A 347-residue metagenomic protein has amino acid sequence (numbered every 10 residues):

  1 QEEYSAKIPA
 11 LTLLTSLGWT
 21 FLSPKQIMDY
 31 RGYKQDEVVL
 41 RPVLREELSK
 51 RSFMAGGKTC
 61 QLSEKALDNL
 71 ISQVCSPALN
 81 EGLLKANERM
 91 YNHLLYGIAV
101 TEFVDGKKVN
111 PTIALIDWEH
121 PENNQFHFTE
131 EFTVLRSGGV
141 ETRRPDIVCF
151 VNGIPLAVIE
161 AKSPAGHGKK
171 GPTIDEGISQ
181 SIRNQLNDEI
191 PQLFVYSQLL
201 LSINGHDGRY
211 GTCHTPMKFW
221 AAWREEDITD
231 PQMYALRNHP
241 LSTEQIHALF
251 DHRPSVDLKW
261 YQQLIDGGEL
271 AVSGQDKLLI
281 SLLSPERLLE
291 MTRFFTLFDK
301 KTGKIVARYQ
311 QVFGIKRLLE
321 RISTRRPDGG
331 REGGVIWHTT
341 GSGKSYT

Functional and structural regions predicted by a protein language model:
Q1-Y4, L11-T347: ATP-dependent helicase/translocase motor core
